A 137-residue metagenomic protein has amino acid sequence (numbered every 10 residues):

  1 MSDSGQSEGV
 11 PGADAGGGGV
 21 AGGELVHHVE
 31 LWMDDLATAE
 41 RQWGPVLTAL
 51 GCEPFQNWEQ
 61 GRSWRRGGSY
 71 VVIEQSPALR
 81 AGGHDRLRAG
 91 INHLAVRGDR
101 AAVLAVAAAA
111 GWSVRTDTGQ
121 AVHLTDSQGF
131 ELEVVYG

Functional and structural regions predicted by a protein language model:
S2-G22, A108-G137: Vicinal oxygen chelate
E8, G16, E30-V72: Core segments of cupin and vicinal oxygen chelate
G16-G18, L79-H84: Short beta-strand/turn micro-motifs at beta-sheet edges
V26-D35, G83-A108, Q120-T125, F130: Vicinal oxygen chelate
L31, C52, V71-I73, L94 (+2 more regions): Hydrophobic beta-strand residues in large extracellular and virion-surface proteins
Q60, S76, V135-G137: Residue-level structural signal for beta-strand termini and adjacent loop
W64-R66, V96, L124, Y136: Conserved hydrophobic "DFG−1" position in protein kinase catalytic cores
S69-I73, L79-A81, G129-L132: Short, charged/polar, Gly/Pro-enriched secondary-structure boundary elements
